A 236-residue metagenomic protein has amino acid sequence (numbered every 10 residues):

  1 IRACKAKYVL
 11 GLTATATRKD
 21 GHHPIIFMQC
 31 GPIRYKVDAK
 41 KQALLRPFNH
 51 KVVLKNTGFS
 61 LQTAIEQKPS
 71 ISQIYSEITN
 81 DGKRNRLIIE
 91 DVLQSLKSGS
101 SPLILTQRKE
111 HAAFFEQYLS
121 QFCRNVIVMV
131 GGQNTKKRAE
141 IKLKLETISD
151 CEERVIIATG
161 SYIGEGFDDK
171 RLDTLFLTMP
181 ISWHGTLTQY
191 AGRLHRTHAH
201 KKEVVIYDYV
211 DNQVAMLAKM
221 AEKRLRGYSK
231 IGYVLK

Functional and structural regions predicted by a protein language model:
I1-A6, K170, T197-K201: Short, conserved loop/helix-junction motifs that constitute active-site signature segments in enzyme catalytic cores
I1-L10, R18, K97, S101-P102 (+5 more regions): N-terminal helicase ATP-binding lobe
I1-V53, Y228: Post-DEXD/H (motif II) to motif III coupling segment of the RecA-like Helicase ATP-binding lobe
T13-T17, S182-I206, R224-L225: Conserved SF2 helicase motif VI
T63-Q107, A113-Y118: Conserved interdomain hinge at the start of the Helicase C-terminal
Q73, H198-K236: C-terminal helicase lobe
L103, A113-F114, R124-G164, T186: Conserved helicase ATPase core of P-loop NTP-dependent helicases/translocases
I156-A158, E165-P180, Q189, V205-D208: A short beta-strand element within the Helicase C-terminal
